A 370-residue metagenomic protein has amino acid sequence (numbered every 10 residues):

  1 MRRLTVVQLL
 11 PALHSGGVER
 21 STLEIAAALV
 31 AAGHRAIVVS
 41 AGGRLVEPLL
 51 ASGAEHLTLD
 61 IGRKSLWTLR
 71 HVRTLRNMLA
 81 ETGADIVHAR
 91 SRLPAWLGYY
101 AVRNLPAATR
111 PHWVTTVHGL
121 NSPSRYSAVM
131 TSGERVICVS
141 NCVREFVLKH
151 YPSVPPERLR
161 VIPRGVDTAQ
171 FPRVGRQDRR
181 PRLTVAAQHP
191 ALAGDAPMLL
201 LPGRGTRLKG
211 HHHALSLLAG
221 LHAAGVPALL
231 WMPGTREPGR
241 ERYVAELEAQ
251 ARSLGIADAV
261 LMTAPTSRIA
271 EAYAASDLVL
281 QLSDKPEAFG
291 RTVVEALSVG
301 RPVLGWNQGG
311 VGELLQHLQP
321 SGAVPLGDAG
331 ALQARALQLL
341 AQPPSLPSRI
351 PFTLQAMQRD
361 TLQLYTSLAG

Functional and structural regions predicted by a protein language model:
G16-A27, P197, L201-G220: A conserved mid-protein helix/loop that constitutes part of the nucleotide-sugar donor-binding site
G17, Q170-R173, A341-A369: A charged, aromatic-enriched C-terminal amphipathic alpha-helix characteristic of glycosyltransferases across folds
V38, P302-G305: Short hydrophobic beta-strand element within catalytic cores of glycosyltransferases and related nucleotide-activated
L79, P265-T266, A272-S276, R291: Short alpha-helical donor nucleotide-sugar binding micro-motif in glycosyltransferases
A89-A95, V117: Short His-centered aromatic/hydrophobic patch
A107-N141: A conserved, positively charged/aromatic
G239-V244, A257-T266, A272: Active-site donor-binding acidic/aromatic loop of nucleotide-activated sugar and phosphosugar transferases involved
H317-G330, L337-A341: Conserved acidic donor-binding segment of nucleotide-sugar-dependent glycosyltransferases
